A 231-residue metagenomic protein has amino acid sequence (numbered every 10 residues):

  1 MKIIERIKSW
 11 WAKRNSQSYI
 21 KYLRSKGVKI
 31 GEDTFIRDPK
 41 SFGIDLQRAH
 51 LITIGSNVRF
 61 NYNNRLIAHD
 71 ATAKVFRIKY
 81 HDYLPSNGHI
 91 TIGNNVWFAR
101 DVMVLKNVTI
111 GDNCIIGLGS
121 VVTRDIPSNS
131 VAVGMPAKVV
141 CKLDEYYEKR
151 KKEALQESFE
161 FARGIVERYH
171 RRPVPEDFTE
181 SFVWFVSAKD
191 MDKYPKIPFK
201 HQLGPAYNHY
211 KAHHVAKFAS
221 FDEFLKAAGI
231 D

Functional and structural regions predicted by a protein language model:
M1-G27, K138-D231: Terminal amphipathic alpha-helical/low-complexity segments used for targeting or macromolecular assembly
K21, F35-I110, M135-P136, K142-D144 (+1 more regions): Flexible, glycine/small-residue-enriched loop-and-beta-strand segment within the central core of proteins
D101-I116, S120-R124, V166: Beta-rich strand-turn-strand
I115, V131-A132: Short-chain dehydrogenase/reductase
